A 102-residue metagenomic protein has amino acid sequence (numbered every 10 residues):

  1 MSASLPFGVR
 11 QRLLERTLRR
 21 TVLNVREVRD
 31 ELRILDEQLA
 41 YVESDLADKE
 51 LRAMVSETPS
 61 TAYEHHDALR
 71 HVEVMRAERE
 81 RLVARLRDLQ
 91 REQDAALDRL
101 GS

Functional and structural regions predicted by a protein language model:
M1-V25, L97-G101: Short, charge-rich amphipathic alpha-helices with coiled-coil/heptad character
S2, V22, V28-D30, Y41 (+3 more regions): Short linear motifs at secondary-structure transitions and domain/linker junctions
L14, E64, L86, Q93 (+1 more regions): Extended amphipathic alpha-helical segments
L18, V22, E43, H65 (+2 more regions): Generic structural concept
L23, A47, L51-M54, A77 (+3 more regions): Generic surface-pattern signal
N24-V25, R29-L32, H71-Q93: Amphipathic alpha-helical coiled-coil segments
L32-S60: Extended alpha-helical coiled-coil "stalk/arm" regions that act as elongated linkers or oligomerization scaffolds
V55-E78: Short, glycine/alanine-rich amphipathic alpha-helical segment that often forms an alpha-turn-alpha hairpin
